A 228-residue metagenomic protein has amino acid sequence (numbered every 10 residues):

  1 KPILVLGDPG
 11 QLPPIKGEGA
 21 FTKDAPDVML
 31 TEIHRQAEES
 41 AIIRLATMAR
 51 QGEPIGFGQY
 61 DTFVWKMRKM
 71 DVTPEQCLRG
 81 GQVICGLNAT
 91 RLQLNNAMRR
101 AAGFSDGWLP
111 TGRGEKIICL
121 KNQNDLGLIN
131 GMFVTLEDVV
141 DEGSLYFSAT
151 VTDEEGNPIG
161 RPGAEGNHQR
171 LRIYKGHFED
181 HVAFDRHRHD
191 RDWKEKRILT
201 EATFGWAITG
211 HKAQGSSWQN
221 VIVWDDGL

Functional and structural regions predicted by a protein language model:
K1, G80, G205-I208: A generic hydrophobic-helix recognition signal that picks specific residues within alpha-helical hydrophobic
K1, I15, D226-L228: Short, intrinsically disordered, charge-balanced linker/junction segments flanking boundaries in proteins
I3-Q169: Conserved helicase motor core of P-loop NTPases
F147-L228: C-terminal accessory regions
